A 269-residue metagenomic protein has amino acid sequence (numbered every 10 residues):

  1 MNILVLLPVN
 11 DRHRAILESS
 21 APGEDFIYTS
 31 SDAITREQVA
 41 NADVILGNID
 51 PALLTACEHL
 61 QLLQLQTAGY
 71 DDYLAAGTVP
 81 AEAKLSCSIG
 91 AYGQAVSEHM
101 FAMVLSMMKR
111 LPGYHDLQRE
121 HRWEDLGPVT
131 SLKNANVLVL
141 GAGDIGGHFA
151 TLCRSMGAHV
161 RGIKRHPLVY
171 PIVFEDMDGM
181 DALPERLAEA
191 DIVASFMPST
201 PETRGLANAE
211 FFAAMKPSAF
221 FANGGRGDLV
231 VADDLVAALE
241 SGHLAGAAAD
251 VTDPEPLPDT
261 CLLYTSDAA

Functional and structural regions predicted by a protein language model:
M1-S86, N208: An N-terminal-biased, well-structured beta-alpha scaffold segment characteristic of Rossmann-like dinucleotide-binding
C57-Q61, P80-A83, A158, P217-A219 (+1 more regions): A short helix->loop->beta-strand "cap" motif at the edges of active sites that frequently abuts
A81-N136, T151, G162: Phosphate-binding beta-alpha-beta segment of Rossmann-like dinucleotide-binding domains, i.e., the NAD(P)
A142-G143: Glycine-rich Rossmann-fold phosphate-binding loop(s) that bind the pyrophosphate of adenine dinucleotide cofactors
G146-G147: N-terminal Rossmann-fold NAD(P) dinucleotide-binding loop
M156-I172: NAD(P)-binding Rossmann-fold cofactor-contacting core
P167-L262: Rossmann-like adenosine-cofactor binding region
Y264-A269: Conserved small/polar residues in nucleotide/adenosyl-binding loops
